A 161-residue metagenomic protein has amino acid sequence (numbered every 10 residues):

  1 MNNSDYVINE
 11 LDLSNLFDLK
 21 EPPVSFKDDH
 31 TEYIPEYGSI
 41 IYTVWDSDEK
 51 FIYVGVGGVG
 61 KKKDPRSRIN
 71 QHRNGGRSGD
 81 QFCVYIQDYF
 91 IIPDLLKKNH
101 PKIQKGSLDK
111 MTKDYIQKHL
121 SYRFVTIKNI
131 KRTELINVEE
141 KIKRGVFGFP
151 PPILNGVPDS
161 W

Functional and structural regions predicted by a protein language model:
M1-N70, S78-Y85, D94, K98-I103 (+4 more regions): GIY-YIG nuclease catalytic motif and its immediate N-terminal context
N74: Short edge-strand/loop segments of extracellular domains
P101-V125: Alpha-helix-centered segments that form part of catalytic cores
G148-F149: Hydrophobic, aromatic-enriched interface-forming segments
